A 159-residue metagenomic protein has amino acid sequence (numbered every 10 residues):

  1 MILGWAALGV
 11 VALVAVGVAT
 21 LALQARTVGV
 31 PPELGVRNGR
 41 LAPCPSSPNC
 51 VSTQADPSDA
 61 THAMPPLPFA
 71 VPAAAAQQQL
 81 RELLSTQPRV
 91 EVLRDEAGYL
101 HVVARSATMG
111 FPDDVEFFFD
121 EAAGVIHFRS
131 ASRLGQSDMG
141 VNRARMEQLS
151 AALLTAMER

Functional and structural regions predicted by a protein language model:
L3-A7, V18-R159: Ser/Thr-rich, low-complexity intrinsically disordered terminal regions
